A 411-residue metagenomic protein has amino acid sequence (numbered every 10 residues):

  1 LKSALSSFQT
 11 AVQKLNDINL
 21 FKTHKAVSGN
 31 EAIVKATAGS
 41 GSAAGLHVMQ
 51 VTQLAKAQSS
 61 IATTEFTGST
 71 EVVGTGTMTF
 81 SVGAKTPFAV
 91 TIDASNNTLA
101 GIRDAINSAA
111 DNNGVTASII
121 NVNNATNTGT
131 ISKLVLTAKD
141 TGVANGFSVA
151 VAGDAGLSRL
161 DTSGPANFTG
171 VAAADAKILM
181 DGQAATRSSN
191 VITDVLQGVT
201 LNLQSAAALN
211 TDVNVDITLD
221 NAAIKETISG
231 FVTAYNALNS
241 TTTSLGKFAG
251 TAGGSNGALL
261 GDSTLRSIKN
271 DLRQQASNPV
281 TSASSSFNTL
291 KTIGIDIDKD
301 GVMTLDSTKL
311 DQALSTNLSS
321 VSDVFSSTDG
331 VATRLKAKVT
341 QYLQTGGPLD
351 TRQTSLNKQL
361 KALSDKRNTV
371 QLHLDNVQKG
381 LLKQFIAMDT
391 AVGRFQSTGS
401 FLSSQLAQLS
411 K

Functional and structural regions predicted by a protein language model:
L1-S3, D300, L310, T351 (+1 more regions): Short, compositionally biased, intrinsically disordered N-terminal export/targeting signals, typified by the non-Sec
L5-T242, G261-D375, L409-K411: Bacterial flagellar/type III secretion structural subunits and associated motility module proteins, recognized via
N123-T126, S244-G261, F401-Q408: Acidic/histidine-enriched alpha-helical segments
L374-D375, K379-L382: Charged substrate- and nucleic-acid-binding regions of tRNA-handling and nucleotidyl-transfer enzymes, centered on
